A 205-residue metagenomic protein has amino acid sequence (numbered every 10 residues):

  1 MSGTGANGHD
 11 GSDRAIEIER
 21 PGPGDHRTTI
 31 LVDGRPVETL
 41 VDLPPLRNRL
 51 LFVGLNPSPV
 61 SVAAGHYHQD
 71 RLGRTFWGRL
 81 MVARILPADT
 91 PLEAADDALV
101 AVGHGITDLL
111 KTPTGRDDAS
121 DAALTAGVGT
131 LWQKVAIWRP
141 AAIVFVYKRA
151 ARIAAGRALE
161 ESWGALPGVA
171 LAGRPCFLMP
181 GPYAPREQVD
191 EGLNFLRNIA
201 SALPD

Functional and structural regions predicted by a protein language model:
S2-R47, D70-L72, R116-W132, R157-D205: C-terminal capping/extension of enzyme domains
E38-P45, D89-V100, K134: Short amphipathic alpha-helices and their capping/turn segments at secondary-structure boundaries
R49-L50, A142: Structural motif
F52-L55: N-terminal nucleotide-binding beta1-loop-alpha1 segment
P57-P59, K111, A150, Y183: Short, glycine/serine-rich, charged loops/turns that create anion-binding and catalytic segments at active sites
V60-A123: Short, surface-exposed acidic-centric catalytic microdomains
S61-A64, I153-G156, Q188: Short glycine-/acidic-enriched loop or helix-start segments at secondary-structure transitions that form or flank
A101-A154: Internal catalytic-core helix/loop-beta-alpha segment that presents or stabilizes conserved functional determinants
